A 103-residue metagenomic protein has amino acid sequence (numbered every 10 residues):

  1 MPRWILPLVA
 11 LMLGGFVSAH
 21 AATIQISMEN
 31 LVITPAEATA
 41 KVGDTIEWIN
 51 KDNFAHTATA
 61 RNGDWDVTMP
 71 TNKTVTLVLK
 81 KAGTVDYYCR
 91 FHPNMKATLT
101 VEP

Functional and structural regions predicted by a protein language model:
P2-P103: Extracytoplasmic copper-binding redox domains, predominantly the cupredoxin/blue-copper superfamily
